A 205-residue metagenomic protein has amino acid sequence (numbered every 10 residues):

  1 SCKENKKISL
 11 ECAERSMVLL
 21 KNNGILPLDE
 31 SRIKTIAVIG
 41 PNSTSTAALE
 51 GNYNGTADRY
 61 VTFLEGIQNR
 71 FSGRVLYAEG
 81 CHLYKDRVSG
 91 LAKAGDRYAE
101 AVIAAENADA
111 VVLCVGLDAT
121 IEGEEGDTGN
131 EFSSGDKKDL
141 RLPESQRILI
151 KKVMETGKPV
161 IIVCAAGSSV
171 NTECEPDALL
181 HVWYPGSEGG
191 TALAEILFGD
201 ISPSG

Functional and structural regions predicted by a protein language model:
K3, K7-G205: C-terminal non-catalytic regions of proteins with extracellular/luminal or membrane-system context
